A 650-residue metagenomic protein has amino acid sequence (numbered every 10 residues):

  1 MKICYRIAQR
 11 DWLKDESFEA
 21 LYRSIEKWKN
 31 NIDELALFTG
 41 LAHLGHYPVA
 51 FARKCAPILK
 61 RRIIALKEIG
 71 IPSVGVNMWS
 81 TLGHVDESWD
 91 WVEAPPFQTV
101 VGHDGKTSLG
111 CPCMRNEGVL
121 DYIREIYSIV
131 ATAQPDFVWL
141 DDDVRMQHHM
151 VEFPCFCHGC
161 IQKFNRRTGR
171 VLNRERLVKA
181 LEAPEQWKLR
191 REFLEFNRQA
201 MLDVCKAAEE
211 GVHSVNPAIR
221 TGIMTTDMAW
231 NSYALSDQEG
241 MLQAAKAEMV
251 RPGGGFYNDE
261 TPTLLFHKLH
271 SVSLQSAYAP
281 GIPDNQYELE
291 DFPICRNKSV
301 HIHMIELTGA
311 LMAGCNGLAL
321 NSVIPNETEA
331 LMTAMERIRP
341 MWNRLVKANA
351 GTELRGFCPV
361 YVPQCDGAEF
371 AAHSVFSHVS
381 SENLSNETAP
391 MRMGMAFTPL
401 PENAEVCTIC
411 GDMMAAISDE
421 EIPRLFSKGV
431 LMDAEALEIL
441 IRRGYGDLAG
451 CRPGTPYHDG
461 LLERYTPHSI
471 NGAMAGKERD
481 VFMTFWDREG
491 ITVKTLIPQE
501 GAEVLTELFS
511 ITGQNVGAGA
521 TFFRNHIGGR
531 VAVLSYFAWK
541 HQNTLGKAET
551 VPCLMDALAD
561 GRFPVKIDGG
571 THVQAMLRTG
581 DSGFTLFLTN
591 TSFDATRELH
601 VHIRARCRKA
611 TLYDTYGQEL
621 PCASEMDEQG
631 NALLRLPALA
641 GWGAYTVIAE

Functional and structural regions predicted by a protein language model:
M1-I58, E87: N-terminal substrate-binding region of glycoside hydrolase catalytic domains
Y5-F18, S108-Y122, D291-V300: Active-site mouth loops of central-metabolism enzymes
W28, D33, F38-L41, D136 (+11 more regions): Hydrophobic targeting/anchoring helices
I32-A36, I58-K106, F137-Q147, A218-G222: Glycine-rich, aromatic-flanked loop segments that form ligand/cofactor-binding clefts across common enzyme folds
I32-T39, V130-R145, L318-S322, E405-M413 (+1 more regions): Short acidic catalytic loops
S73-A133, G169-L194, R198: Active-site-adjacent "subsite" loops/lids of carbohydrate-active enzymes
L140-L189, T226-W230: Active-site-proximal loop/short-helix segments that contain or immediately flank catalytic acid/base residue(s)
S381-E382, E387-T388, M393, F397-E402 (+1 more regions): A conserved amphipathic helix/loop scaffold that creates a polar/acidic microenvironment used either to coordinate
